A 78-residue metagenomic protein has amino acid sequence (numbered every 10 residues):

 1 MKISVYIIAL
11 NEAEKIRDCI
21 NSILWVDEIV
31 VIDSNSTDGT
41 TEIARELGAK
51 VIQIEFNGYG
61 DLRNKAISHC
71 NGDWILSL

Functional and structural regions predicted by a protein language model:
M1-S4: Extreme N-terminal starter segment of soluble prokaryotic enzymes
I7-E28: Short, well-formed alpha-helical segments that are part of the catalytic scaffolds of diverse glycosyltransferases
R17, D38-L47: Acidic helix N-cap motif at the loop->helix transition within catalytic regions of sugar-transfer enzymes
S22, D33-E42: A conserved acidic beta->alpha catalytic loop
V30, I52: Conserved beta-strand positions in the Rossmann-like core of class I SAM-dependent methyltransferases
E55-C70: Glycine-rich, basic loop-to-helix element that forms the pyrophosphate-binding segment of sugar-nucleotide handling
I75: Short aromatic/hydrophobic "clamp" motif used to bind/position activated sugar donors
